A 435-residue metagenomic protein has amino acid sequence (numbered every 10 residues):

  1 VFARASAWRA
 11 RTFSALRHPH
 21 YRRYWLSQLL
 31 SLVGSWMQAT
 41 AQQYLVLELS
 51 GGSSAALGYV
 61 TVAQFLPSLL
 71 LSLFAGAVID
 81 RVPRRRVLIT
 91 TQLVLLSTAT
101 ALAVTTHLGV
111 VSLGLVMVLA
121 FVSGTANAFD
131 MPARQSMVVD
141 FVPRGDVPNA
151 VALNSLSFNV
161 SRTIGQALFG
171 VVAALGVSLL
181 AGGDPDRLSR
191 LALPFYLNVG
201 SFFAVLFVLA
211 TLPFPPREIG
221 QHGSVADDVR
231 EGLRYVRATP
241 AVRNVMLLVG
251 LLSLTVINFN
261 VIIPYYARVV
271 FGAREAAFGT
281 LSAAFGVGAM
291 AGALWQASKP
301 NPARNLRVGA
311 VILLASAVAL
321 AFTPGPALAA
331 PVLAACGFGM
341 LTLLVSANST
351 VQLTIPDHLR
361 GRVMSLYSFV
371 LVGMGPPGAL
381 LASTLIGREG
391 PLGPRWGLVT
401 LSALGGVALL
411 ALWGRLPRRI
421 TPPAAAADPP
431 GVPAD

Functional and structural regions predicted by a protein language model:
V1-L16, P216-D227: Short, membrane-interfacial amphipathic segments enriched in basic
A5-L66, Y235-F285: Helix-loop boundary and gating motifs at the non-cytosolic
F13-P19, T106-V110, R187, L233-T239 (+1 more regions): Helix-boundary and loop/linker segments of multi-pass membrane transporters
R22-T40, T61-I79, P83-T98, L115-A174 (+4 more regions): Substrate-agnostic recognition of the 12-TM MFS/MFS-like secondary transporter fold
W25, A41, G58-T61, L88-I89 (+7 more regions): Hydrophobic/aromatic positions within or immediately flanking transmembrane alpha-helices of multi-pass small-molecule
Y44-S50, A103-L108, I164-F195, V269-V270 (+1 more regions): Transmembrane alpha-helix termini and helix-breaking/packing motifs in multi-pass membrane transporters
L69-F74, R81, R85-S97, A101 (+5 more regions): C-terminal transmembrane bundle of multi-pass solute transporters/carriers
G109, S136, D140, S189-L191 (+3 more regions): Helix-loop junctions on the cytosolic side of multi-pass membrane transporters, especially the intracellular loop
